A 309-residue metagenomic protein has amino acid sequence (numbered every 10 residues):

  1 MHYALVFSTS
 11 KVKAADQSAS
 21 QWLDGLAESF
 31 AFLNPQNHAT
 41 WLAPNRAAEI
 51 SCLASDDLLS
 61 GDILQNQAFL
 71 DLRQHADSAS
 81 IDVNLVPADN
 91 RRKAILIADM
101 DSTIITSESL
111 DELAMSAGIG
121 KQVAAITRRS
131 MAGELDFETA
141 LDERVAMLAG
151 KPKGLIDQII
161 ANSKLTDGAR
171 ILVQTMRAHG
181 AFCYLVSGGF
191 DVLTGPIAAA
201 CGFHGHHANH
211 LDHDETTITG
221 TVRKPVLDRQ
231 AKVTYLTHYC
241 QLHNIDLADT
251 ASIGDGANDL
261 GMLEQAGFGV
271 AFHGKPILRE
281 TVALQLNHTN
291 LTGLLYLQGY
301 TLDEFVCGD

Functional and structural regions predicted by a protein language model:
M1-A98, V306-D309: Non-catalytic pre-domain segments flanking phosphatase-related domains
D16-L23, D89-L135: Active-site neighborhood of HAD-like aspartate-dependent phosphohydrolases
Q17, A54-Q67, I105, K121 (+6 more regions): Short coil/turn linker and secondary-structure boundary residues
S51-L53, D89-N90, E134-L141, L155-A161 (+2 more regions): Short acidic/polar alpha-helix capping motifs at helix-coil junctions
L70, G150-K151, L155-D309: C-terminal cap/substrate-recognition subdomain and adjoining C-terminal extension of metal-dependent phosphatase-like
S80, E134-L135, A181, N244: Residue-level recognition of short, well-ordered coil/turn positions that link secondary-structure elements
S109-T175: A metal-dependent, Asp-based hydrolase signature
